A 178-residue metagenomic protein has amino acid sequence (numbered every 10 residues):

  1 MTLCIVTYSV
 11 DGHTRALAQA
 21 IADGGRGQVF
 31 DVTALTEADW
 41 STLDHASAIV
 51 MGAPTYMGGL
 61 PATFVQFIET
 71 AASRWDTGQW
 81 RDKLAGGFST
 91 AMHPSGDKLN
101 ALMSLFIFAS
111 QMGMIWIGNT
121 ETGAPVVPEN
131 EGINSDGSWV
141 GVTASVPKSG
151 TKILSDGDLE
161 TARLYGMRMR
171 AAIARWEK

Functional and structural regions predicted by a protein language model:
M1-W80, E129, A144-K178: N-terminal beta1-alpha1-beta2 submodule of the flavodoxin-like/Rossmannoid cofactor-binding fold
L84-S135: Short, glycine-/small-residue-rich phosphate/pyrophosphate-handling segment
N134-S145: Mobile gating loops/cap/lid regions near enzyme active sites that modulate substrate access
